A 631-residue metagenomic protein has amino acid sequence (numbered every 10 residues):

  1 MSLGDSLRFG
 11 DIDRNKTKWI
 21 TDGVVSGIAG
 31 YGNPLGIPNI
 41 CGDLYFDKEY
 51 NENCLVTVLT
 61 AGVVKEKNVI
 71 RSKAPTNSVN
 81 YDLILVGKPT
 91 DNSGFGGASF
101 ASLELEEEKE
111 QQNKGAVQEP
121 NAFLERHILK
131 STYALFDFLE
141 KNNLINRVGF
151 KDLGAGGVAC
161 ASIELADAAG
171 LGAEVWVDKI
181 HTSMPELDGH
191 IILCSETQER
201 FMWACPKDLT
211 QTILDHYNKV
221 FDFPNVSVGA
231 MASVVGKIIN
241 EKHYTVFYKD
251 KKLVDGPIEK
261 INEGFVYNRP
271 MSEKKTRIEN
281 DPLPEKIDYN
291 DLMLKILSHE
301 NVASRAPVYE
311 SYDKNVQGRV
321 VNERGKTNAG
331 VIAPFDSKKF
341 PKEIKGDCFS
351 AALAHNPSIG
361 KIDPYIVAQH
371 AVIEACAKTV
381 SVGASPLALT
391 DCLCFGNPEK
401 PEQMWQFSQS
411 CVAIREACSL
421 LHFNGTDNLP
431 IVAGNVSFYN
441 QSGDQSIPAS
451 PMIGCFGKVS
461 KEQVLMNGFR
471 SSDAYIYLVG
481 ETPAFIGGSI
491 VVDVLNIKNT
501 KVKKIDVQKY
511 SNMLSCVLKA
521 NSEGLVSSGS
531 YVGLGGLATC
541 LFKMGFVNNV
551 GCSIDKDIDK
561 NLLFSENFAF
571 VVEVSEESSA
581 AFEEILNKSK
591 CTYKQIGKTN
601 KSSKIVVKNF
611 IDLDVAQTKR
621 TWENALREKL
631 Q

Functional and structural regions predicted by a protein language model:
M1-Q631: Glycine/proline-enriched, intrinsically flexible loops and inter-domain linkers
